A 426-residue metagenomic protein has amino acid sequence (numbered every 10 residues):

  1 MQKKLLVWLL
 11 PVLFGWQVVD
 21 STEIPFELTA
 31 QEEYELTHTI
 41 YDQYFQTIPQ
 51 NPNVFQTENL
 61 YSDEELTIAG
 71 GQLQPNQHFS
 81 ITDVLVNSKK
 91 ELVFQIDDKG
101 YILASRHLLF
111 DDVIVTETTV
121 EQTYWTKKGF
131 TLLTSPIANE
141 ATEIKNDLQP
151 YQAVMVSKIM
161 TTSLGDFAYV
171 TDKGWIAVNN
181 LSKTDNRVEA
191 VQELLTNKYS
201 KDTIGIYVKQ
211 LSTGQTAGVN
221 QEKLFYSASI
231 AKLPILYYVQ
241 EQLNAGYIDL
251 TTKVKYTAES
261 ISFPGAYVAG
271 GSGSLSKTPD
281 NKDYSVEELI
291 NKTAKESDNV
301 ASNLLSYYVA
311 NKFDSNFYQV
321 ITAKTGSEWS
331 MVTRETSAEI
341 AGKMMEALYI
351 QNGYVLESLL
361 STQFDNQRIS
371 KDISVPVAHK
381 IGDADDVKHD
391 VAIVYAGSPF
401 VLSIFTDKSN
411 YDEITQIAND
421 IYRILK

Functional and structural regions predicted by a protein language model:
Q2-W8, L13-E32, Q152-M155, T161-G165 (+7 more regions): Structured C-terminal helix/loop/strand segments within mature extracytoplasmic catalytic/sensor domains
K3-K4, D20-S62, Q72-L73, K89-L92 (+2 more regions): SH3-family beta-barrel domains
F26-T37, L66, G70-H107, P150-N179: SH3/SH3-like beta-barrel superfamily modules
Y41-I48, R106-G129, P136-I137, N180-K201 (+1 more regions): Intrinsically disordered, low-complexity Ser/Thr-rich linker and spacer segments in cell-wall-related proteins
D147, A177-L224, A294: Beta-lactamase-like hydrolase cores
N186-V188, A258-Y354: Active-site-adjacent helix/loop patches that line small-molecule binding or acyl-intermediate pockets
K209-L211, T257-E259, T293-S297, L305-V309 (+4 more regions): Active-site-proximal beta-strand/loop segments in catalytic clefts of secreted hydrolases
G214, Y226-T257, T293, L402: Active-site SXXK
